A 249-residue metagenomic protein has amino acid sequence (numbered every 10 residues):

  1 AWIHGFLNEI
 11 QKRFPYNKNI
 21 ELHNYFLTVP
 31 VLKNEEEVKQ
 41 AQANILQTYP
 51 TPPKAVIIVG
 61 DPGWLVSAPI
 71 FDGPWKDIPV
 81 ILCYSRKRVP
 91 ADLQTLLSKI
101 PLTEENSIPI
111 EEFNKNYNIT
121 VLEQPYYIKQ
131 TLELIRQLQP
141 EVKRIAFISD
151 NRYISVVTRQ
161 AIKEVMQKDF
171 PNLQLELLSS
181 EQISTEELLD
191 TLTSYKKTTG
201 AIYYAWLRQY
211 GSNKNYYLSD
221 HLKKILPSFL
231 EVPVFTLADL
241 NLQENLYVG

Functional and structural regions predicted by a protein language model:
A1-G249: Short hydrophobic alpha-helices and adjacent helix-cap/hinge residues
